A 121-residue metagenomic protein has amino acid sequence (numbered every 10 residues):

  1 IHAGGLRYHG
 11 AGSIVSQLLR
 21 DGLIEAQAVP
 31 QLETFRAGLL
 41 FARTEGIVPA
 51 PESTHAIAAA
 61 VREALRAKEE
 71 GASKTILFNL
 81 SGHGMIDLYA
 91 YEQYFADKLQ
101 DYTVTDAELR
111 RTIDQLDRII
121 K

Functional and structural regions predicted by a protein language model:
I1-I47, Q93-K121: Active-site/ligand-binding loops adjacent to catalytic centers
L6, G10, E33, H55 (+1 more regions): Glycine-rich beta-alpha junction loops
S13-S16, S53, S73, S81: Generic serine detector
A28-P30, I47-H55, N79-S81: Active-site nucleophile and cofactor-binding loops and adjacent substrate-binding regions of central metabolic enzymes
F35, T54-V61: Short amphipathic alpha-helical surface patches that serve as generic macromolecular interface elements
L40-E52, R62-R66, E70: Hydrophobic alpha-helical bundle architecture
A59-I120: Catalytic phosphate/nucleotide-handling subdomain of diverse soluble enzymes
